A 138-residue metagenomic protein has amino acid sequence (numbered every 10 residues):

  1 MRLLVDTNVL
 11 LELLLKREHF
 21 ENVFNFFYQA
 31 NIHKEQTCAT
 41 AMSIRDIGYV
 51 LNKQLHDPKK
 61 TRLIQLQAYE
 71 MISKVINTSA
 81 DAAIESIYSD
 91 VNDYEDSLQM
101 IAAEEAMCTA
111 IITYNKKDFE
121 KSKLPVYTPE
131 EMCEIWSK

Functional and structural regions predicted by a protein language model:
M1-A39, Q54-K59, K121, E130-K138: Short, well-structured N-terminal submotif of metal-dependent ribonuclease cores
R2, Q36, V75, I111 (+1 more regions): A residue-level structural signature of the nucleotidyltransferase/glycosyltransferase Rossmann-like core
D6, E12, D46, D93-D96 (+2 more regions): Acidic side chains
N8, S79-D81, I112-Y114: Short beta-strands and strand-loop turn motifs
L15, A82-D93, F119-V126: Generic structural signal for short, solvent-exposed loop/turn connectors between secondary structure elements
F24-D93, S97, I101, S137: PIN-domain endoribonuclease scaffold, especially VapC-family toxins
L98-K138: Acidic, metal-binding active-site segment of PIN/NYN-like and related structure-specific nucleases
